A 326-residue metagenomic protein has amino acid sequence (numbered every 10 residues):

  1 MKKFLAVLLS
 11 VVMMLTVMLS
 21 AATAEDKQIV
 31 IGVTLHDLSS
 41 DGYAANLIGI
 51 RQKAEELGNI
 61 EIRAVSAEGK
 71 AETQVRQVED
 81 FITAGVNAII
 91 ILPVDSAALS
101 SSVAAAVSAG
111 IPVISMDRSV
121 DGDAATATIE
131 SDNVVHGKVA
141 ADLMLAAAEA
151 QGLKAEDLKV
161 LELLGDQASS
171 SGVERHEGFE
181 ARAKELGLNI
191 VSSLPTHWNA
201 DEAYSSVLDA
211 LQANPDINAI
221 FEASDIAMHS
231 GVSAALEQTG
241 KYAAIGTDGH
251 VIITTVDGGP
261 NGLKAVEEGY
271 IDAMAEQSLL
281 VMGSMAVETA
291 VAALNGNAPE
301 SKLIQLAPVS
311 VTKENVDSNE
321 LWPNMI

Functional and structural regions predicted by a protein language model:
M1-V30, E55-E56, T83, A104-I111 (+1 more regions): Short, low-complexity disordered leader/linker segments with a strong preference for bacterial N-terminal type II
K27-I29, L163-Q167, S171, R182-A183 (+2 more regions): Hinge/cleft segment of the Venus flytrap/periplasmic-binding protein
V30-K53, L57, I62-D80, V86 (+4 more regions): Extracytoplasmic "Venus flytrap"
I31, Q74, I129-D157, E202-Y204 (+2 more regions): Hydrophobic alpha-helical segments within soluble ligand-binding/sensing domains
G42-E56, I60, H136-L143, S170-L188 (+2 more regions): Short, solvent-exposed amphipathic alpha-helices that sit in or adjacent to ligand/effector-binding or catalytic
E56-A67, K159-E162, E180-A200: Short beta-strand elements in bilobed, periplasmic/extracellular small-molecule ligand-binding domains
E79-T83, A88-S108, F179, T196-K264: Hydrophobic alpha-helical
S96-V135, Q151, K159, D257-E267 (+2 more regions): Flexible loop/hinge segments that line or gate small-molecule binding clefts
